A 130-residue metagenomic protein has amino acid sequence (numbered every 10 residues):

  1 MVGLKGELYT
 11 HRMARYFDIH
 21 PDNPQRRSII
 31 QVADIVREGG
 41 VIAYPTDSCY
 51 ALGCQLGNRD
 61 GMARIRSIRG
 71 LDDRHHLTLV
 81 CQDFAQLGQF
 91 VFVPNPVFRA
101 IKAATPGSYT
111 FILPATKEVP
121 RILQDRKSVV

Functional and structural regions predicted by a protein language model:
M1, L8-V130: Active-site-adjacent structural elements in enzyme catalytic cores
